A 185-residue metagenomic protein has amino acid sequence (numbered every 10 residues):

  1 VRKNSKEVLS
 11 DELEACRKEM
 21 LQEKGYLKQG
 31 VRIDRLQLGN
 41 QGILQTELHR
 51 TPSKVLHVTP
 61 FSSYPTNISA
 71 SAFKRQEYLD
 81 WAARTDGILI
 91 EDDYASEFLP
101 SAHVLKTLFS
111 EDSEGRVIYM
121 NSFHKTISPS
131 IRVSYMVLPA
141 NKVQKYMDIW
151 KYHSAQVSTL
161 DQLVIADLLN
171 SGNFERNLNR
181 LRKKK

Functional and structural regions predicted by a protein language model:
V1-S5, E12-G30, N40, T46: Substrate-binding/gating loop at the entrance of the active-site cleft, primarily in PLP-dependent aminotransferase-like
L13, R17, D34, N40-P100: Active-site phosphate-binding strand-loop segment of PLP-dependent enzymes
Q22, E77-Y78, L108: Aromatic/hydrophobic pocket-lining residues that form π-stacking "cages" and hydrophobic walls in ligand
G25-Y26, L108-S113: Short, conserved catalytic or adaptor-binding loops enriched in Gly and charged residues
Q29, R84-T85, G115: Helix C-cap/helix->beta junction micro-motif
R32-L36, I118: General small-molecule cofactor/ligand-binding pocket signal
S69, S101, E111, D148-I149: Residue-level signal for well-ordered alpha-helical positions
S113, I118-K183: Conserved core segment of the aminotransferase class I/II
